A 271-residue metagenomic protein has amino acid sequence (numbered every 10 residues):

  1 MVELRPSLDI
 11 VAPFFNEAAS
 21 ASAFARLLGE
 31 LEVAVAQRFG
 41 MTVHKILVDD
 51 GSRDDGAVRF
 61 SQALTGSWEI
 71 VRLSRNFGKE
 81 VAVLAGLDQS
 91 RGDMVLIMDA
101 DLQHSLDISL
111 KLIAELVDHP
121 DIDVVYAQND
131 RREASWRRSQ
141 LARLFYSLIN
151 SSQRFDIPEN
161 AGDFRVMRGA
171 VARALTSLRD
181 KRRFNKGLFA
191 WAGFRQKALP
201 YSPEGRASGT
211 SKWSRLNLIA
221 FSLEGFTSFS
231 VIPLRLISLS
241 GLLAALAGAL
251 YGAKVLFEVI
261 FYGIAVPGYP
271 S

Functional and structural regions predicted by a protein language model:
M1-A134: Structured catalytic core of nucleotide-sugar glycosyltransferases
M1-S7, K186-S271: Hydrophobic helical membrane-anchoring modules
F15-A19, Q103, D107, T176 (+3 more regions): Residues in soluble alpha-helical coiled-coils and helical-bundle/repeat scaffolds
F24-L27, L31, L112, L144 (+4 more regions): A ubiquitous structural signal for well-ordered alpha-helices
V33, N150-Q153, F194: Non-catalytic alpha-helical coupling and interface elements of nucleotide-dependent molecular machines and regulators
F39, P120, Q153, S230-P233: Residues at helix C-cap/C′ positions in short coil/turn segments immediately following an alpha-helix
M41, V125-Y126, I157-N160, R235-S238 (+1 more regions): Short, hydrophobic secondary-structure boundary micro-motifs
L73-R75, K79-Q89, L106-N185, E204-L223: Acceptor/aglycone-binding surface of glycosyltransferases and processive sugar-polymer synthases
